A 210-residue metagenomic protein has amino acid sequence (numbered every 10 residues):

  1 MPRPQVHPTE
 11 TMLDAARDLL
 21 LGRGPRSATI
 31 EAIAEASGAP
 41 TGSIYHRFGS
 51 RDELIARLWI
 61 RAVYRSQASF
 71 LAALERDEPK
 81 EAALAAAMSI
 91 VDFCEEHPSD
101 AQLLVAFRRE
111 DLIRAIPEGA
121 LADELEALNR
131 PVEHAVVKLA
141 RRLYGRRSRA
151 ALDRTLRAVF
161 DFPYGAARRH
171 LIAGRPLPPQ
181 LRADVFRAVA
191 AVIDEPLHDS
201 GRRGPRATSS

Functional and structural regions predicted by a protein language model:
M1-H7, D18, L197-S210: N-terminal intrinsically disordered/low-complexity leader segments
T11, A15, L19-E53, R57: Helix-turn-helix
M12-L20, A62, S66, I90 (+1 more regions): Short hydrophobic clusters on alpha-helical segments that form packing/core surfaces in small helical domains
T29, Q102-A106, I113, R175 (+1 more regions): Short, hydrophobic secondary-structure boundary micro-motifs
R57, L71-D100, L156-V159: Hydrophobic alpha-helical connector segments
Q67, L103, L112-G145, D153-R157 (+1 more regions): Amphipathic alpha-helical packing segments from all-alpha helical-bundle domains
F70-D77, V105-L112, L143, H170-G174: Secondary-structure edge/capping motif, primarily at the C-terminal ends of alpha-helices and the immediately following
F93-E96, K138, R142, R149 (+2 more regions): Amphipathic C-terminal alpha-helical segment
